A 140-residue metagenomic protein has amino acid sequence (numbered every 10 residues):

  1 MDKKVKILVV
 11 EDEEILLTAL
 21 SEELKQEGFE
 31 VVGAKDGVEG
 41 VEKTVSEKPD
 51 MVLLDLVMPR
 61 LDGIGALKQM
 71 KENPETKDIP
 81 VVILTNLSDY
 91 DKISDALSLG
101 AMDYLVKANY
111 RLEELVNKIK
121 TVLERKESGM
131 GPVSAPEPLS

Functional and structural regions predicted by a protein language model:
M1-K6, E113-S140: Non-catalytic signal-transmission and effector/linker regions of two-component phosphorelay proteins
E11: Conserved acidic carboxylate
T18-Q26: Charged docking surfaces used in two-component/phosphorelay signaling
G33-E42, G63-G65: Helix N-cap/capping motif at the beta->alpha junctions
E47-L53: Active-site beta3 strand of CheY-like receiver
D55, T85: Active-site residues of response regulator receiver
M58: Receiver (REC) domain active-site loop signature in two-component systems and cognate sites in sensor histidine kinases
G65, S88-T121: Alpha4 helix (beta4-alpha4-beta5 surface) of REC/receiver domains from two-component response regulators
